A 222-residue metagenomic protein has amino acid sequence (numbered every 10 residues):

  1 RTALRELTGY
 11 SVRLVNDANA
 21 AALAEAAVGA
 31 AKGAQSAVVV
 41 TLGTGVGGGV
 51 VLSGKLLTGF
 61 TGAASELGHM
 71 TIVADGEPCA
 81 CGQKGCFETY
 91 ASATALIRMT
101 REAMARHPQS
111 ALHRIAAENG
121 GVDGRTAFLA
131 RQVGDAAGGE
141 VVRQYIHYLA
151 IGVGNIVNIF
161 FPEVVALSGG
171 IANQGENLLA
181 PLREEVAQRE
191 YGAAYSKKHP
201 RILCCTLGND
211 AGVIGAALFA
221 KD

Functional and structural regions predicted by a protein language model:
T2-Y10, A24-A34, L56, T71-P78 (+1 more regions): ATP-binding/phosphotransfer module of carbohydrate and carboxylate kinases, centering on a glycine-rich
V12-N16: General beta-strand structural signal in soluble alpha/beta enzymes
D17, G43, A216: Active-site glycine-centered loops adjacent to acidic/histidine catalytic or metal-binding residues that shape
A20, T44-G47, A74: Conserved A3 ("GATE") glycine/threonine-rich loop of ANL adenylate-forming enzymes
A37-T41, G47-G49, A80, A166: Short glycine-aspartate micro-motif
G47, V51-L52, L56-L57: Catalytic-core segment of enzymes that process non-peptidic bonds
F60: Glycine-rich adenosyl-binding loop in Rossmann-like folds that engage adenosine-containing cofactors
A63-E66: Structural signature of FAD isoalloxazine-binding scaffolds in flavoprotein oxidoreductases
